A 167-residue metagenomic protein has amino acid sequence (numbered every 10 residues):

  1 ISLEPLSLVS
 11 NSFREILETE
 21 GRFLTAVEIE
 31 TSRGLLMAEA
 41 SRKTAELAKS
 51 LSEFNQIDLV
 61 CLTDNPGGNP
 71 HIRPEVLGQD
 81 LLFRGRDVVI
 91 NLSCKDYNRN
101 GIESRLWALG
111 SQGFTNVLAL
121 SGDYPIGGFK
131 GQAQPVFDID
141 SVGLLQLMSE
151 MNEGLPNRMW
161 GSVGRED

Functional and structural regions predicted by a protein language model:
I1, N116-P125: Glycine-rich phosphate-binding active-site loops on the catalytic face of alpha/beta enzymes
I1-V27, G34-M37, R158-E166: N-terminal amphipathic alpha-helix/helix-capping segment at the start of soluble metabolic enzymes
T25-T31, D58-L62, V88-L92, V117-A119 (+1 more regions): Hydrophobic faces of well-ordered beta-strands that scaffold small-molecule active sites in alpha/beta enzyme cores
T31-L36, I57-E75, P125-A133: Glycine-rich, proline-tolerant flexible connector loops at the mouths of alpha/beta enzymes
A40-S52: A short, well-ordered alpha-helical element
S52-E53, G110: Non-catalytic positions within long, well-ordered alpha-helices that form the structural scaffold/packing of enzyme
G68-N91, V136-S162: Alpha-helix-loop-beta-strand connector modules within alpha/beta enzyme cores
R99-G110: Catalytic cores of alpha/beta
